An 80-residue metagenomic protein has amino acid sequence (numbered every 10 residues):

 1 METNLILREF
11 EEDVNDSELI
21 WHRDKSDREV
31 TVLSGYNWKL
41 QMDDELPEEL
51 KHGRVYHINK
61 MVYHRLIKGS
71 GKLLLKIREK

Functional and structural regions predicted by a protein language model:
M1-E2: Glycine-rich short-loop/terminal segments
I6-K25, Q41, Y56-K60: Conserved short histidine dyad/triad with adjacent acidic residue
D24-W38: Short, conserved beta-strand element in jelly-roll/cupin
V30, K39-L46, M61: Acidic, low-complexity, intrinsically disordered interaction modules
E45-E48, L73: Short, surface-exposed beta-strand-loop junctions and turns on beta-sheet-rich folds
N59-K80: Ligand-binding loop in jelly-roll beta-barrel domains
